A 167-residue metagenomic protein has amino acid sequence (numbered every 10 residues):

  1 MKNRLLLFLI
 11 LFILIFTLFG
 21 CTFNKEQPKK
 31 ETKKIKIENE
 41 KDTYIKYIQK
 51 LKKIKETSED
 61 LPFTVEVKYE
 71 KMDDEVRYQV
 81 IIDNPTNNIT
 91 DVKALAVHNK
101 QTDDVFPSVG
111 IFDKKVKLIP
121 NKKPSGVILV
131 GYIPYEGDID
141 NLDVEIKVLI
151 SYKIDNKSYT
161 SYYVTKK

Functional and structural regions predicted by a protein language model:
M1-L5: Positively charged n-region of N-terminal signal peptides that target proteins for export
L6-I13: Sec-dependent N-terminal signal peptides
T17-G20: C-terminal motif of bacterial Sec signal peptides marking the signal peptidase cleavage site
T22-V80: N-terminal, intrinsically disordered, polar/charged segments of Gram-positive cell-envelope systems that serve as
Y69-K71, I82-T86, H98-K100, I133-Y135 (+2 more regions): Beta-strand elements of well-folded, non-transmembrane domains
D83-P120: The feature marks short-to-medium sequence segments in extracytoplasmic or secretory-pathway proteins
V105-T160: Short, solvent-exposed, Trp/other aromatic-anchored flexible loops in extracytoplasmic proteins
S161-K167: Internal interaction segment
